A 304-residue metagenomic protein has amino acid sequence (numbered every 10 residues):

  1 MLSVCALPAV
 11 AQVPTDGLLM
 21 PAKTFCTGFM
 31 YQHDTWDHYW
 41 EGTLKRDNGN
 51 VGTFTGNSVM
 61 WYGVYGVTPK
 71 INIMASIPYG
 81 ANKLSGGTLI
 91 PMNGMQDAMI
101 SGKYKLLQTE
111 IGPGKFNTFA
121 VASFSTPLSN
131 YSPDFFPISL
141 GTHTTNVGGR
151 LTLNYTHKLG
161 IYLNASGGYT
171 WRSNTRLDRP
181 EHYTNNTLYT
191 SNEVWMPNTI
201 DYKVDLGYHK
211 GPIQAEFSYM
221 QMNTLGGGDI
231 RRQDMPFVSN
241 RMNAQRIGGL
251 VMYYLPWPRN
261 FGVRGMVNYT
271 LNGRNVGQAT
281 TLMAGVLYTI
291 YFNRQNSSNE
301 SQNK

Functional and structural regions predicted by a protein language model:
P14-K23, K70, Q108-N117, K158-G160 (+3 more regions): Short loop/turn motifs that connect adjacent beta-strands in outer-membrane beta-barrel proteins
K23, T55-V59, M92-I100, F116 (+5 more regions): Residues that define the transmembrane beta-barrel architecture of outer-membrane proteins
T27, I73-A75, I100, F116-A122 (+6 more regions): Transmembrane beta-strands of outer-membrane beta-barrel proteins
F29-Y31, W61-Y65, I100-Y104, A122 (+6 more regions): Residues on the lipid-exposed face of transmembrane beta-strands in outer-membrane beta-barrel proteins
Y31-D37, I77-K83, L106, F124-N130 (+5 more regions): Transmembrane beta-strands of outer-membrane beta-barrel pores
D34-S58, P137-S139: Surface-exposed strand-loop-strand hairpins of Gram-negative outer-membrane beta-barrel proteins
W40-G42, D47-G49, Y189-K304: Outer membrane beta-barrel transmembrane domains
T88-V194, P236-N240: Outer-membrane pore/translocation modules
